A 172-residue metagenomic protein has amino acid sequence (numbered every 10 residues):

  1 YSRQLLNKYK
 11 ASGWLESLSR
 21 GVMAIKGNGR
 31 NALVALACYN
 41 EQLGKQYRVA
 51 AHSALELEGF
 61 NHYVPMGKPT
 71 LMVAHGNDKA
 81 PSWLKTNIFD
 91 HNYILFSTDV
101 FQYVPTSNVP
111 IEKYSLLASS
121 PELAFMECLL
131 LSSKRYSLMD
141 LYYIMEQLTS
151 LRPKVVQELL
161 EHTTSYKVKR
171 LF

Functional and structural regions predicted by a protein language model:
Y1-H52, T149-F172: Short beta-edge/loop segments at beta->alpha junctions of small alpha/beta modules that act as binding/recognition
N7, N61-V64, S115: A general structural signal for short secondary-structure junctions and capping/turn motifs
K8, S53-L57, A124-C128: Residue-level signal for well-ordered alpha-helical scaffold segments within enzymatic catalytic domains
E16, V64-P65, R135: Generic macromolecular interface patches on structured domains
V22, T70-V73, I94, A124 (+1 more regions): Generic structural signal for residues positioned in beta-strands
G27, I94-D99, Y114, L141: N-proximal short alpha-helices
A51-N108: Exposed, interaction-prone assembly regions rather than primary DNA-binding/catalytic cores
P105-F172: Hydrophobic alpha-helical interaction segments
